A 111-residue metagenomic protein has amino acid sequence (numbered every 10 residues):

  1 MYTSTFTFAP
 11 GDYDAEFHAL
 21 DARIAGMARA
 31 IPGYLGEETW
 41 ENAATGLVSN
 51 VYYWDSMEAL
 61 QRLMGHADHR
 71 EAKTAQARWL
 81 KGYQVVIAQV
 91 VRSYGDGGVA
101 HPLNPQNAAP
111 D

Functional and structural regions predicted by a protein language model:
M1-V48, M57-G65, L80-D111: Short S/T/G/P-rich N-terminal loop/turn motif that feeds into the first structured element of a domain
A75-R78: Arginine/glycine-rich "motif VI" loop of SF2 helicases in the C-terminal RecA-like domain
